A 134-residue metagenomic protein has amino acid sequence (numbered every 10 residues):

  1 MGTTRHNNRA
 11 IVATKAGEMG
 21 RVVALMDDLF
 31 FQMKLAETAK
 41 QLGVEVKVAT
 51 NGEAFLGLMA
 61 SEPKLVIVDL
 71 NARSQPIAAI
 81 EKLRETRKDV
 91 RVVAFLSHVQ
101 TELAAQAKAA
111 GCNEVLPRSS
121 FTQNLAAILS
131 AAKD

Functional and structural regions predicted by a protein language model:
G20-D28: Conserved acidic segment of CheY-like receiver
G43-T50: Short hydrophobic/Thr-rich beta-strand motif most characteristic of the beta2 strand and flanking loop of CheY-like
T50-L65: Acidic, metal-coordinating helix/loop segments flanking the phosphotransfer/catalytic sites of two-component signaling
V68-L83: Conserved phosphotransfer microenvironments
R84-D89: Conserved phosphotransfer cores of two-component systems
V99-E114: Alpha4 helix (beta4-alpha4-beta5 surface) of REC/receiver domains from two-component response regulators
G111-Q123: Output/docking surface of receiver
